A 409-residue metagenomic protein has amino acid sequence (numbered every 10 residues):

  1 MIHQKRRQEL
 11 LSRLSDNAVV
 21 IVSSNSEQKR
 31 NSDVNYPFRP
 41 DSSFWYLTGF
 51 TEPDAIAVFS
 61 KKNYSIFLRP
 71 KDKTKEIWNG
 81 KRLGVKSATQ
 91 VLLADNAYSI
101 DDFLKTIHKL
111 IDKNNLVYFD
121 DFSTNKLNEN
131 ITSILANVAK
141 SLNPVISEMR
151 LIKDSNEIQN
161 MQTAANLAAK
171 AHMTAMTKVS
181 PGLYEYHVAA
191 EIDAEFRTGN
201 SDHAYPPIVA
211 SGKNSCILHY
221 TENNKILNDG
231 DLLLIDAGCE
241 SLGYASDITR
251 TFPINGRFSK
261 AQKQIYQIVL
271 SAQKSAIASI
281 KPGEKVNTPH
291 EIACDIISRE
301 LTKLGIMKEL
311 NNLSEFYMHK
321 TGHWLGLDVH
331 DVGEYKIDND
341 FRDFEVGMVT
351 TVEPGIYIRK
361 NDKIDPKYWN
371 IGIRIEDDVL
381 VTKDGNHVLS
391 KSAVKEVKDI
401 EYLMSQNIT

Functional and structural regions predicted by a protein language model:
M1-T409: Active-site neighborhoods and metal-handling regions in enzymes and metal-associated proteins
